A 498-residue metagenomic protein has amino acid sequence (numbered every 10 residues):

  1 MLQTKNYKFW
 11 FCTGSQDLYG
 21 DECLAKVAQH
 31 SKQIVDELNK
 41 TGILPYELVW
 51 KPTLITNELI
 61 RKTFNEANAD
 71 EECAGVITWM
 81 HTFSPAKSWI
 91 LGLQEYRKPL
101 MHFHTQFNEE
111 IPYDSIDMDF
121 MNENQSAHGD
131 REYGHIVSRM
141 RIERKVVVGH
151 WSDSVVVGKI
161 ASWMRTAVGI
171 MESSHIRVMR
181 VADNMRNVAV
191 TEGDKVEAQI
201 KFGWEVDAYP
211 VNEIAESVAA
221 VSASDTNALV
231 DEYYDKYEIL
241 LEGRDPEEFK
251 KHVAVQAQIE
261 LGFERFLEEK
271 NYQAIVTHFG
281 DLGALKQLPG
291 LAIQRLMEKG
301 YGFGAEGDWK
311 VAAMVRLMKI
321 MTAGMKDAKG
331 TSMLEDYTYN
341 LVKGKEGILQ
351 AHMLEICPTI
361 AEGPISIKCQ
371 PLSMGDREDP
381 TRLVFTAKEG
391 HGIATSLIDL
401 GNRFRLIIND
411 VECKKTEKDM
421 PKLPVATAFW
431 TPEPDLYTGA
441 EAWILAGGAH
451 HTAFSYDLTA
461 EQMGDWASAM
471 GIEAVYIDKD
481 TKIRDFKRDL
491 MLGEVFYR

Functional and structural regions predicted by a protein language model:
Q3-K26, H175-N184: Short beta-strand segments enriched in small/hydrophobic residues
A25-T41: Short catalytic helix/loop segments, enriched in acidic residues and glycine and frequently bearing histidine
P45-E47, H104, E109-R244: Cap/lid and interdomain-hinge subdomains that line or gate substrate/regulatory clefts in soluble alpha/beta enzymes
I60-C73, I90-G92, E260-E269: Short, well-structured alpha-helical segments in soluble
C73-F83, M101-F103, Y272-T277: Periplasmic-binding protein-like
E232, K236-G324: Long, internal scaffold/assembly segments composed of regular secondary structure
G300-V425: C-terminal catalytic subdomain
D376-R498: Extended hydrophobic packing segments that form well-structured cores
